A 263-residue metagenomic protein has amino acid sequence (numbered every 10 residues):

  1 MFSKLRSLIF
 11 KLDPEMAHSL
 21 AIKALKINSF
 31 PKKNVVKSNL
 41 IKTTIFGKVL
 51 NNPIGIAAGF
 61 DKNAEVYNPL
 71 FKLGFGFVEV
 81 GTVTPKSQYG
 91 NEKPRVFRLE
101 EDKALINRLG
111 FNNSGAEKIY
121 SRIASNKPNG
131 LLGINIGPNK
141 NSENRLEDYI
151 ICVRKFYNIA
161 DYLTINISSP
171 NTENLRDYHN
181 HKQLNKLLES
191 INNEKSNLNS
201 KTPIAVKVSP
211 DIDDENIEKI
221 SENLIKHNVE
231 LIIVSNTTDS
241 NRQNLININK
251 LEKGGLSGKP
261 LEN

Functional and structural regions predicted by a protein language model:
F2-T43, N107-N112: An N-cap/entry alpha-helix motif that binds or orients negatively charged groups
I22-V36, P170-Q183, I217, N223-N263: Glycine/Thr-rich beta-alpha phosphate-binding loop at enzyme active sites
K33-I56, K118-P128, N199: N-terminal amphipathic alpha-helix/helix-capping segment at the start of soluble metabolic enzymes
L50, V66-Q88: Active-site cofactor/substrate anionic-group-binding motifs, chiefly glycine- and Lys/Arg-rich phosphate-binding loops
I54-A58, G76-V80, N107, L132-I136 (+3 more regions): Hydrophobic faces of well-ordered beta-strands that scaffold small-molecule active sites in alpha/beta enzyme cores
G81-L131: A gly/proline- and charged-residue-enriched helix-loop-helix capping module
K86-R95, A116-K118, S125, N171-S200 (+3 more regions): Active-site-adjacent beta->alpha loops and helix N-cap segments on the catalytic face of soluble alpha/beta enzymes
P138-I150, A205-I225: Active-site glycine- and acidic-residue-rich loops that bind and position anionic ligands or nucleotide-like cofactors
